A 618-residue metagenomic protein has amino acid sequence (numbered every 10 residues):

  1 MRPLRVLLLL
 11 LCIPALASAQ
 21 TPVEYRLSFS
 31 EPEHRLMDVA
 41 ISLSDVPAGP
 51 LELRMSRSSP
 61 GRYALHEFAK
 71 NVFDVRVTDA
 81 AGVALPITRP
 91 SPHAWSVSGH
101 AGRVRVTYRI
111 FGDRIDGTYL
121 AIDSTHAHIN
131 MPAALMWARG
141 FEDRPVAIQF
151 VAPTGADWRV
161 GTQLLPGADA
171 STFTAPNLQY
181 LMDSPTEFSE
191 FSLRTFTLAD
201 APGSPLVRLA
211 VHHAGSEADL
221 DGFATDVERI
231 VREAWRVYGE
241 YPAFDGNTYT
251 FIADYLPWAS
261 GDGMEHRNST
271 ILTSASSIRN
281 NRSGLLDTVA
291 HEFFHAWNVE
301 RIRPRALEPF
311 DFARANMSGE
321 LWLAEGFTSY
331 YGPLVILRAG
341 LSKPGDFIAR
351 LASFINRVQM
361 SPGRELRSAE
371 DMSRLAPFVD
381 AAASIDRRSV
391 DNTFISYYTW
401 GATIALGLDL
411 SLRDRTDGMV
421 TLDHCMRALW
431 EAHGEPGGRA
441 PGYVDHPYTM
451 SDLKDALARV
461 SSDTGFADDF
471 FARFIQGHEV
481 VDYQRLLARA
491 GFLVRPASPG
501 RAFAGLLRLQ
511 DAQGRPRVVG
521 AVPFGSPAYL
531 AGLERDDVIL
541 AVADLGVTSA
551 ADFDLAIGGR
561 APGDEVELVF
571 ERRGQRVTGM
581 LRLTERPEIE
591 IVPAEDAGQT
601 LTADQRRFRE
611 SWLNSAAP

Functional and structural regions predicted by a protein language model:
V6-A15: Bacterial N-terminal signal peptides
A17-Q20: Boundary at the C-terminal end of the N-terminal hydrophobic targeting segment
F29-S30, G61-D123: A surface-exposed beta-strand-loop module
M37-A69, A133-P153: Surface-exposed beta-strand/loop patches in extracellular or lumenal glycoproteins
I41, F196-L321: Juxtacatalytic substrate-recognition/specificity segment
F68-V77, F111, D143-G161, L165 (+6 more regions): Zn2+-dependent metallopeptidase catalytic core
T107-L193: Extended, low-hydrophobicity, Ser/Thr/Pro/Gly-biased non-transmembrane segments
G332-P333, S342-P618: C-terminal recognition in membrane/secretory proteostasis and scaffolding
